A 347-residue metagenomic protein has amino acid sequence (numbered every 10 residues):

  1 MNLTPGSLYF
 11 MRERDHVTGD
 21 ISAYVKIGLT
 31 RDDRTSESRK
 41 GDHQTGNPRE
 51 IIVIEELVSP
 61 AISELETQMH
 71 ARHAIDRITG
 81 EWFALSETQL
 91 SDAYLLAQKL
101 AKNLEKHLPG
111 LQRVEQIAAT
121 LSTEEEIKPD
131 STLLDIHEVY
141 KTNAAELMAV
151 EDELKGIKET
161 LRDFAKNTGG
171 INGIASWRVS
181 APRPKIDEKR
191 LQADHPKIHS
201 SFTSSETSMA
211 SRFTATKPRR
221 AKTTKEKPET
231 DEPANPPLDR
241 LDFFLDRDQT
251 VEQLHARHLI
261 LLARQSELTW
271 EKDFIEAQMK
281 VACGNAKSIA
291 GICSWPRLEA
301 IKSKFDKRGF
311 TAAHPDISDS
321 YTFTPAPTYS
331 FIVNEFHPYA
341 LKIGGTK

Functional and structural regions predicted by a protein language model:
M1-N167, I174, E188-T250, A263 (+5 more regions): Non-catalytic accessory segments flanking enzymatic or RNA/DNA-binding domains
D15-V17, A313-D316, S320: N-terminal targeting/anchoring "stem" of glycan-biosynthesis enzymes
V139, R257-H258: Polyanion-binding surface elements
P182-I186: Extended, charge-rich alpha-helical scaffold/interaction domains
E206-T216, Y321-K347: Protruding loop/beta-arch "assembly-hinge" segments enriched in small, turn-prone residues
C293-P296, A300: Conserved catalytic/binding loops enriched for acidic/polar residues
